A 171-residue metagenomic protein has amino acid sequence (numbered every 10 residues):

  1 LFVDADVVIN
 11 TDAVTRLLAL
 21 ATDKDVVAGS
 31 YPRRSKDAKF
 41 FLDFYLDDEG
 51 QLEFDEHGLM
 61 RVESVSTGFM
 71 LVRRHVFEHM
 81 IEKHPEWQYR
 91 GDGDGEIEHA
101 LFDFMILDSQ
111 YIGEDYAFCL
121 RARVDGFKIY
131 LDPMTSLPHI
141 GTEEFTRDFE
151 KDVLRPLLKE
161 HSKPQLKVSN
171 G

Functional and structural regions predicted by a protein language model:
L1-V8: Short beta-strand-to-loop acidic/aromatic patch adjacent to the donor-nucleotide binding site
V8-N10, C119: General alpha-helical segment detector with a strong preference for membrane-spanning helices and helix-boundary regions
N10-D103: Conserved catalytic core of nucleotide-sugar-dependent glycosyltransferases
K83-G171: C-terminal catalytic/acceptor-binding lobe
